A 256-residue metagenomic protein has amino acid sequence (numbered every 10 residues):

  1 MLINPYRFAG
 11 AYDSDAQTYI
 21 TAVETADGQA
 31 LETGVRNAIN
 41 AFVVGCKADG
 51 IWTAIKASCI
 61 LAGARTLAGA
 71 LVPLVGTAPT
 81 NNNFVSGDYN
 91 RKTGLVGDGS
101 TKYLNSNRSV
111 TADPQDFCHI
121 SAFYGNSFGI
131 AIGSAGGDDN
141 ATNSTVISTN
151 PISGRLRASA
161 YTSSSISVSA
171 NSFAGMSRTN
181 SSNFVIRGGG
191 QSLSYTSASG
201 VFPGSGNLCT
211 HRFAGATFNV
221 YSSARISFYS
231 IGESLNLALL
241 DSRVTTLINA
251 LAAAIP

Functional and structural regions predicted by a protein language model:
M1-P256: Polar, enzyme-active/binding microenvironments
